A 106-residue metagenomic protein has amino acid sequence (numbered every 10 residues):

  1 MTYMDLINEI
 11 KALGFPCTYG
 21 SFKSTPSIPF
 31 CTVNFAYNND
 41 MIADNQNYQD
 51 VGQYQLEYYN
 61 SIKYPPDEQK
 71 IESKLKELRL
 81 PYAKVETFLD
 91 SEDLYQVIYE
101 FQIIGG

Functional and structural regions predicted by a protein language model:
M1-T18, F35-G106: Charged, amphipathic alpha-helical segments and their flanking helix caps
S21: Acidic carboxylate-rich catalytic motifs and surrounding loops in phosphoryl-/glycosyl-chemistry enzymes
S24-T25: Transition segment at domain starts
I28-V33: A short, hydrophobic beta-strand-centered structural micro-motif
